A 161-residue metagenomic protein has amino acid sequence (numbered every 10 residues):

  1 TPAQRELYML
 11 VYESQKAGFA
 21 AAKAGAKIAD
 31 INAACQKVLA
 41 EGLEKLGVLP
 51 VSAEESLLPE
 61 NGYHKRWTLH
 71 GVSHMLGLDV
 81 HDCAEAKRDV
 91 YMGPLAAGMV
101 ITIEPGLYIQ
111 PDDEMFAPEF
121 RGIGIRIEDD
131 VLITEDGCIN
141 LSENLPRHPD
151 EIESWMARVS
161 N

Functional and structural regions predicted by a protein language model:
T1-N161: Active-site neighborhoods and metal-handling regions in enzymes and metal-associated proteins
